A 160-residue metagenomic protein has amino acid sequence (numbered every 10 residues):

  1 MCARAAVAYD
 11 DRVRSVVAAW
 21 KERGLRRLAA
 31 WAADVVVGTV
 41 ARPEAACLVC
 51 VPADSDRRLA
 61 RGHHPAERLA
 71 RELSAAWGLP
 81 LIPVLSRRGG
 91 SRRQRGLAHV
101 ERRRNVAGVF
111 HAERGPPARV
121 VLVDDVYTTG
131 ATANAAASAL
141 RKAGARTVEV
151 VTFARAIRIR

Functional and structural regions predicted by a protein language model:
M1-V123, T129-R160: Conserved PRPP/pyrophosphate-binding segment of the phosphoribosyltransferase/PRPP-pathway fold
